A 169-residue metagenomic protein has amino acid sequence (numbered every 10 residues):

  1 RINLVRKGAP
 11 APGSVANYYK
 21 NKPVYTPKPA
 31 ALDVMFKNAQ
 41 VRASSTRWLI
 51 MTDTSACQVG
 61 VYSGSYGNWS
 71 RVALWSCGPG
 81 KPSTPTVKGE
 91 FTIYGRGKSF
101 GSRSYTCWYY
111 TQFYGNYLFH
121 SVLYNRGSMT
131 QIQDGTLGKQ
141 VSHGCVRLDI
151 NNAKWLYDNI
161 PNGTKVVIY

Functional and structural regions predicted by a protein language model:
N3-E90, G95-R96, Y109: Cell wall/extracellular polymer interaction/catalysis modules
K88, G97-Y169: Exported/periplasmic cell-wall-interacting domains
